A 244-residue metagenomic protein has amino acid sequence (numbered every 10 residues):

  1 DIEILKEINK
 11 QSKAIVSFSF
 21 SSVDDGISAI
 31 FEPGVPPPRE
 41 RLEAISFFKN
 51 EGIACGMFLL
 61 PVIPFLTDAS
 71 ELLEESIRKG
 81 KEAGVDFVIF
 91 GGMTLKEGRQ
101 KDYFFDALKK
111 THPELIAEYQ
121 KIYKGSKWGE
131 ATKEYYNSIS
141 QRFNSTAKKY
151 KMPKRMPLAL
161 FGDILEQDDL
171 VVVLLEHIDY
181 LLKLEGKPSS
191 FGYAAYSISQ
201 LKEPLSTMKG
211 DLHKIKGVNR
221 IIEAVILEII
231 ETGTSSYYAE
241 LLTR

Functional and structural regions predicted by a protein language model:
D1-E118: Conserved AdoMet/S-adenosylmethionine-binding subsite of the radical SAM
I8, Y150, I215: Acidic-histidine catalytic/liganding microenvironments
F48-E51, S145-T146, Y150, E231 (+1 more regions): Hydrophobic, helix-prone linear segments
S70-Y196: Auxiliary Fe-S-binding modules of radical SAM enzymes
M156-R244: Long, highly charged, low-complexity intrinsically disordered interaction regions that mediate electrostatic DNA/RNA
